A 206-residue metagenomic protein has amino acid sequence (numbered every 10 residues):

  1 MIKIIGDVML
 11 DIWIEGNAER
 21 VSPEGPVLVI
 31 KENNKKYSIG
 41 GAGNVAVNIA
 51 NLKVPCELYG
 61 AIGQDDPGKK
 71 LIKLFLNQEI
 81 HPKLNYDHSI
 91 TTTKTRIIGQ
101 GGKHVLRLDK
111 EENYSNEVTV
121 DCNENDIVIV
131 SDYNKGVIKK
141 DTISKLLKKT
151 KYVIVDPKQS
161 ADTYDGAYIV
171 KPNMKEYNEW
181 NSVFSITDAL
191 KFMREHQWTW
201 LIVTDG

Functional and structural regions predicted by a protein language model:
I2, L10-I127: Conserved N-terminal subdomain of the carbohydrate kinase-like
K3-I5, R107, I127-I129, I154 (+2 more regions): Structural motif
G6, G60-G63, P157, D205: Short beta-strand/turn micro-motifs composed of small residues that flank or help shape donor/cofactor-binding pockets
D7-V8, Y133: Active-site metal-binding loops of divalent metal-dependent hydrolases
N34-K36, K110-N116, D132-Y133, K149 (+1 more regions): Short, flexible loop segments at the rims of nucleotide/cofactor-binding pockets, characterized by
I62, D132, K171: Conserved residues at beta->alpha junctions
N125-V137: Short acidic, glycine-rich surface-loop motifs adjacent to enzyme active sites
V137-G206: Conserved phosphate/ATP/ADP-binding segment of small-molecule kinases
